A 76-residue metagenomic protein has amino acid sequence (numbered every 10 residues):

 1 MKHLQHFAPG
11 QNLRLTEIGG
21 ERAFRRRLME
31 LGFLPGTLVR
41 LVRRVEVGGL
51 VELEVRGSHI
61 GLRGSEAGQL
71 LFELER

Functional and structural regions predicted by a protein language model:
L4, V45-R76: C-terminal structural segments of small proteins and small subunits
L4-H6, N12: Short beta-strand-turn/beta-hairpin segments enriched in glycine/proline and small hydrophobics that form edge-strand
I18, L31, V42-R44: Residue-level recognition of beta-strand microenvironments
A23-R27: Short alpha-helix capping/helix-loop boundary micro-motifs
